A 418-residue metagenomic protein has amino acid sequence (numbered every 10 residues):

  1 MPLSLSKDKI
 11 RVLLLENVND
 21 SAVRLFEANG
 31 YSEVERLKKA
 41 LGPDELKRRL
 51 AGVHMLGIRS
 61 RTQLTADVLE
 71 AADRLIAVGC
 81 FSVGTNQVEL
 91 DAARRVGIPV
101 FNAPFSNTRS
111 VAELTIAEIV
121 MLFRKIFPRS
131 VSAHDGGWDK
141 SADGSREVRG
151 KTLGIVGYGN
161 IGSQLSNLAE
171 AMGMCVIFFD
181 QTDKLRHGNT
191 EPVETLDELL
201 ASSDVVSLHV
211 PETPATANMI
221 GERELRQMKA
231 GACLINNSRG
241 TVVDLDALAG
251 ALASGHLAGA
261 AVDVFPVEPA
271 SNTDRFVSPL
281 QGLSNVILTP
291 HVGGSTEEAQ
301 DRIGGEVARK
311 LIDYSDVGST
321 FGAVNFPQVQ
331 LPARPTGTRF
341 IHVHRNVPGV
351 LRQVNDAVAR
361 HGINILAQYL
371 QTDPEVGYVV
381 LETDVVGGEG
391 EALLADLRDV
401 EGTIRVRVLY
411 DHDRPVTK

Functional and structural regions predicted by a protein language model:
M1-F101, L199-A201, G221-R223, Q227 (+4 more regions): An N-terminal-biased, well-structured beta-alpha scaffold segment characteristic of Rossmann-like dinucleotide-binding
L14-E16, P104, R149-E170, H342-V354: Glycine-rich adenosine-cofactor-binding loop
R61, D204, H209-E212, S238-R239 (+2 more regions): Short glycine-/small-residue-rich Rossmann-like dinucleotide-binding loops
Q63, G84-Q87, N102, S106 (+4 more regions): Residue-level detector of alpha-helix initiation sites
V96-T152, Q164-A171, S319-A323: Phosphate-binding beta-alpha-beta segment of Rossmann-like dinucleotide-binding domains, i.e., the NAD(P)
V100, E222, G231-R334, H361 (+3 more regions): Rossmann-like dinucleotide-binding domain for NAD(H)/NADP(H)
S141-A230, D246: Rossmann-like dinucleotide/phosphate-binding beta-alpha-beta segment
F321-K418: A conserved regulatory-domain signal marking ACT and ACT-like small-molecule sensing domains and adjacent regulatory
